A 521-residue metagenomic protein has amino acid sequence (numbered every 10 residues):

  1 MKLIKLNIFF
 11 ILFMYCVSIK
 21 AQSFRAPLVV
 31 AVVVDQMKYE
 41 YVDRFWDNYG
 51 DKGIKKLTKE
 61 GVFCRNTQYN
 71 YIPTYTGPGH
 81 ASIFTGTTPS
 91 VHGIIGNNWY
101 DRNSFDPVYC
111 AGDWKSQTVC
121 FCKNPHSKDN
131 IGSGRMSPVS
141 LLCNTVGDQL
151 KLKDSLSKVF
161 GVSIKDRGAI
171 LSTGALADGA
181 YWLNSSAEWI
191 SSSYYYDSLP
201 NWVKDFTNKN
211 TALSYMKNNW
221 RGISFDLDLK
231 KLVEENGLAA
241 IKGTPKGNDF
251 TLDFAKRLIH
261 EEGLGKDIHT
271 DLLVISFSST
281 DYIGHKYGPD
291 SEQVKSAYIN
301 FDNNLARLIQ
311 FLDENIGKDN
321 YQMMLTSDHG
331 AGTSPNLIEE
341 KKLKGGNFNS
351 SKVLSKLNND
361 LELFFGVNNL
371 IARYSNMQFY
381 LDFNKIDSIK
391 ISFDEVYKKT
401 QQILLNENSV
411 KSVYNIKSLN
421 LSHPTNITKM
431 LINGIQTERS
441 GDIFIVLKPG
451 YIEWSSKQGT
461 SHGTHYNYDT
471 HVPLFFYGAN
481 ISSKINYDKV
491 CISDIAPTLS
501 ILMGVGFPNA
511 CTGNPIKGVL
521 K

Functional and structural regions predicted by a protein language model:
M1-R25: Bacterial Sec-dependent N-terminal signal peptides
P27-K38, L57, I83, L150 (+7 more regions): Beta-strand elements within well-structured catalytic alpha/beta cores of enzymes that handle phosphate/sulfate esters
K38-R44, T67-Y69, I131-S137, L238-P245 (+4 more regions): Second-shell loop/turn segments in exported
V42-V91, K158-V162: Short, structured active-site-proximal loop/turn typified by the sulfatase FGly-forming signature C/S-X-P-X-R
K55, C143-L152, N376-V413, D488-N514: Non-catalytic, well-ordered alpha-helical segments in soluble enzyme domains
P73-Y75, N97-R135, A175, G179 (+4 more regions): Secreted, luminal/periplasmic, and some membrane-associated catalytic domains that remodel anionic oxygen-ester
T88, G93-H269, S278-H285, Q402-N408 (+2 more regions): His/Asp/Glu-rich, glycine-adjacent segments that coordinate divalent cations and/or stabilize oxyanion chemistry on
S351-K390, S461-M503, K517-K521: Substrate-binding rim/cap in mid-to-C-terminal beta-strand-loop elements of soluble/periplasmic
